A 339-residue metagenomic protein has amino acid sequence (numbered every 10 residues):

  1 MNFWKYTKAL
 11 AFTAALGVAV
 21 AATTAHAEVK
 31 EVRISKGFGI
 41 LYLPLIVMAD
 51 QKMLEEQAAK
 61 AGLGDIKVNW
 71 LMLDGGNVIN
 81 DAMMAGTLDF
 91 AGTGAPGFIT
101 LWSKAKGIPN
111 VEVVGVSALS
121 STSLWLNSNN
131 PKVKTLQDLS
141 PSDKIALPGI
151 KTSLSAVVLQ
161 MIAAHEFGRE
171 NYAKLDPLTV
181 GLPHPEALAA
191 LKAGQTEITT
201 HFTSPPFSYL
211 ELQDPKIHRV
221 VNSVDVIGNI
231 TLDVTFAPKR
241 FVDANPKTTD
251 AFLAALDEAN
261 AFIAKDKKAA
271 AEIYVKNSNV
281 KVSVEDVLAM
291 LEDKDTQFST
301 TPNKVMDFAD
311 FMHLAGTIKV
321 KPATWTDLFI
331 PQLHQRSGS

Functional and structural regions predicted by a protein language model:
M1-F12: Bacterial N-terminal signal peptides that target proteins for export
V20-A27: Sec/Tat signal peptide C-region and signal peptidase I cleavage site
E28-E170, P177-G181, P205, N229: Short, glycine-/small- and polar/acidic-enriched structural segments that line small-molecule recognition paths
E56, N77, D81, A85 (+13 more regions): Solvent-exposed, polar/charged alpha-helical surfaces in well-ordered, non-transmembrane soluble domains, broadly
L73-N77, G92, G149-V157, P185 (+4 more regions): Soluble non-cytosolic domains of exported or imported proteins
K106, G168, D176, V180 (+1 more regions): Pocket-lining segment of extracytoplasmic ligand-binding domains
D243-K319: Secondary-structure end/capping motifs
M312-S339: Conserved C-terminal helix/tail region of periplasmic/extracytoplasmic solute-binding proteins
